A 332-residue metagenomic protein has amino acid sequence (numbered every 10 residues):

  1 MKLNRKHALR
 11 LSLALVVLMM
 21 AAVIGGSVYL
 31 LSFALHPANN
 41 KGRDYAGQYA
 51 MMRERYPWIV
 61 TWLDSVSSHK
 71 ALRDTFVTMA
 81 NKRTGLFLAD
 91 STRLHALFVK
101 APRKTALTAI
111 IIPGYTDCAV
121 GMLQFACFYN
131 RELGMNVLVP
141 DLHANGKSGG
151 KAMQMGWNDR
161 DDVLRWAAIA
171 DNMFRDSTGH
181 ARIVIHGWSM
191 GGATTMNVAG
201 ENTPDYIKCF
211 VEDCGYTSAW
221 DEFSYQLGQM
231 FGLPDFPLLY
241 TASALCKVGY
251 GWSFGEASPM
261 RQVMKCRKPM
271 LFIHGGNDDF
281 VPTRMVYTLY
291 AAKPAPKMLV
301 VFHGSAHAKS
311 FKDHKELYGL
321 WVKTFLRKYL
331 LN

Functional and structural regions predicted by a protein language model:
M1-S65: N-terminal membrane-anchoring alpha-helices
V60-R103: N-terminal cap/lid segment of alpha/beta-hydrolase-fold proteins
Y115-Y129: The serine-hydrolase catalytic nucleophile loop
F125, K268, P282-A291: Short alpha-helix in the alpha/beta-hydrolase fold that links the catalytic acid
A126-G149: Conserved alpha/beta-hydrolase
M153-F174: Alpha/beta-hydrolase active-site loop
N197-W252: Hydrolase active-site cap/lid region
K265-R267, F272-H274, D278: Short beta-strand/loop motif that positions the catalytic acidic residue of the alpha/beta-hydrolase fold
